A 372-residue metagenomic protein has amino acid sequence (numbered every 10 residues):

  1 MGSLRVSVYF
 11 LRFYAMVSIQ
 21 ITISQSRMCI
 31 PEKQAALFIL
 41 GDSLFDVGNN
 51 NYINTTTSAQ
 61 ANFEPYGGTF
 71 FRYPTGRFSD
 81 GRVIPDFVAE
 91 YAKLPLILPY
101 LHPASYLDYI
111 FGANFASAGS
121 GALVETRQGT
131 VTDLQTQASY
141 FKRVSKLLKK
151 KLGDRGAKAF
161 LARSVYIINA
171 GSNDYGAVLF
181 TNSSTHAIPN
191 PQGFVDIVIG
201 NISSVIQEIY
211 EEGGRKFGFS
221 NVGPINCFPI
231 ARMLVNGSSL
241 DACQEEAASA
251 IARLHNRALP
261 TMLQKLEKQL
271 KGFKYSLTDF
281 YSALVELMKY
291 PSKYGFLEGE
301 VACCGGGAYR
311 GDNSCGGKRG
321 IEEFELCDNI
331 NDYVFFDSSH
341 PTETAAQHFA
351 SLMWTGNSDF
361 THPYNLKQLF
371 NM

Functional and structural regions predicted by a protein language model:
G2-M372: Conserved active-site regions of diverse hydrolases
